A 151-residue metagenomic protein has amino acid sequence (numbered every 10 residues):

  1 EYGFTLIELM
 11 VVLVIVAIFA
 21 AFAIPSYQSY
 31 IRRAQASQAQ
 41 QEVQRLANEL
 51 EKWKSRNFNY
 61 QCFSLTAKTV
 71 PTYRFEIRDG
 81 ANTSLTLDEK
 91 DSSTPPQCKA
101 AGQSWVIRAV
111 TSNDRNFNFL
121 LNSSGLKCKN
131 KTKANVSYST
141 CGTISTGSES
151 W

Functional and structural regions predicted by a protein language model:
E1-Y27: N-terminal single-pass transmembrane signal-anchor helix
L9, V16-A20, E42-V43, L50 (+2 more regions): Alpha-helical interaction segments
R33-S37, Q44-A67: Alpha-helix exit/C-cap motif
S55-W151: Periplasmic/extracellular, small/polar-rich flexible segments of pilin-like filament-forming proteins
